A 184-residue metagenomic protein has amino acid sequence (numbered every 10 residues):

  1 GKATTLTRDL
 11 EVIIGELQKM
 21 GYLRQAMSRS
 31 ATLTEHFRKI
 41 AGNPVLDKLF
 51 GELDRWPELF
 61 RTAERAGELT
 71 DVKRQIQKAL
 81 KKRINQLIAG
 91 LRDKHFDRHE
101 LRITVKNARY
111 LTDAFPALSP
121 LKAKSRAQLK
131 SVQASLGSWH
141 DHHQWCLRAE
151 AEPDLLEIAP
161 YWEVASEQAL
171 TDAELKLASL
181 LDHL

Functional and structural regions predicted by a protein language model:
G1-L184: Function-determining surface determinants
